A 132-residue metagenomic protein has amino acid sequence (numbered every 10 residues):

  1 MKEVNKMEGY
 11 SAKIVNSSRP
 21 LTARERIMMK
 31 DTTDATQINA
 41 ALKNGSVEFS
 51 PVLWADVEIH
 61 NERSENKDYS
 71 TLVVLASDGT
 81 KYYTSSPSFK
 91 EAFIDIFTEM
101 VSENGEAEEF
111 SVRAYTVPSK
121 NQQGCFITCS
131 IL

Functional and structural regions predicted by a protein language model:
M1-S77, S119-G124, T128-L132: OB-fold ssDNA-binding interfaces and closely related basic DNA-contact patches used across DNA replication/repair
Y82-I96: GIY-YIG-like beta-to-alpha core
A92-R113: Short nucleic-acid-contacting surface segments enriched for D/E, G, S/T with interspersed K/R
A114-P118: Short, low-complexity Ser/Thr-rich regulatory SLiMs
